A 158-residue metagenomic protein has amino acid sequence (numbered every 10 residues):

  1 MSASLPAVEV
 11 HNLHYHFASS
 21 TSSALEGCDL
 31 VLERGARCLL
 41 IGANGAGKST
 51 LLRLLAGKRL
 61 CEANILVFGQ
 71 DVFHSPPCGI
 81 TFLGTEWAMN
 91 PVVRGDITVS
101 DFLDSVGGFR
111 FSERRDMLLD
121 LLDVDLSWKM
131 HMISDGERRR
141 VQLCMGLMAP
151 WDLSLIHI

Functional and structural regions predicted by a protein language model:
M1-A36: A short, flexible loop at the N-terminus of ABC-type nucleotide-binding domains that lies
I41-A43: The feature captures the beta-strand-to-loop junction immediately N-terminal to the Walker
A46-T50: Conserved Walker
A56: Helix-to-loop junction immediately C-terminal to a conserved catalytic motif
C61-V72: ABC nucleotide-binding domain "signature motif"
D71-V141, M145: ABC-family P-loop ATPase nucleotide-binding domains
L147-D152: A short, proline-enriched helix->beta-strand linker immediately N-terminal to the Walker B motif in ABC-type P-loop
I156-I158: Conserved small/polar residues in nucleotide/adenosyl-binding loops
